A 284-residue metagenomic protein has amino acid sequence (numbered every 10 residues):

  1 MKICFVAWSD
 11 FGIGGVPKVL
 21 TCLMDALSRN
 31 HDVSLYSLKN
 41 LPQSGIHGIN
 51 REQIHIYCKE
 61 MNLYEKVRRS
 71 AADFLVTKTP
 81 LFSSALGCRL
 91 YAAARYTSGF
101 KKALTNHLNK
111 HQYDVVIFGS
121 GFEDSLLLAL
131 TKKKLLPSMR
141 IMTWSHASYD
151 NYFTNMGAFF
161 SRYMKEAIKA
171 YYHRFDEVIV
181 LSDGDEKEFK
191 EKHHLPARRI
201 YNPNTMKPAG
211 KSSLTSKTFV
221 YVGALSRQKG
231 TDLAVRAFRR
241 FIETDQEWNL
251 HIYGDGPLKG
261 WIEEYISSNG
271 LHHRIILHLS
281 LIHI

Functional and structural regions predicted by a protein language model:
I3, V115-F118, T131-Y152: Active-site proximal beta-strand in glycosyltransferases
C4, S212-K229, V235-F238, H251: Conserved donor-binding/catalytic core segment of Leloir-type glycosyltransferases
V6-I13, A26, N30-Y91, E188 (+2 more regions): N-terminal strand-loop element at the rim of the active site of nucleotide-sugar-dependent glycosyltransferases
A92-K102, V115-P137: An aromatic- and histidine-rich active-site surface loop
K101-H107, Y149, A158-E177: Membrane-proximal helix-turn-helix segments that form the acceptor-binding/catalytic region of lipid-linked
G184, P203: Carbohydrate-associated surface elements
E263-S280: Nucleotide-activated donor-binding/catalytic signature segment of Leloir-type glycosyltransferases, i.e., the conserved
I282-I284: Conserved small/polar residues in nucleotide/adenosyl-binding loops
